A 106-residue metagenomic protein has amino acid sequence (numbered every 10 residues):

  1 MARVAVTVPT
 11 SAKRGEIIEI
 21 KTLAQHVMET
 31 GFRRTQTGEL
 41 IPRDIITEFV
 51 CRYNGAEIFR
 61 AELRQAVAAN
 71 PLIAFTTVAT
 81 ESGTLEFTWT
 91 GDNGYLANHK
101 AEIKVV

Functional and structural regions predicted by a protein language model:
M1-A2: Proline/serine/threonine-rich low-complexity linkers at boundaries of modular beta-sandwich domains
A5-L63, A68: Contiguous segments within soluble domain cores/interaction surfaces
I17, T80-T84: Extracellular Ig-like/FN3 beta-sandwich strand-entry sites
P71-F75: Short strand-edge motifs at loop-to-beta-strand transitions and within beta-strands of extracellular beta-rich domains
G83-G91: Short, aromatic- and glycine-rich surface loops/edge beta-strands on solvent-exposed regions
G91-H99: Short acidic/polar inter-strand loop motif in beta-rich domains
E102-V106: Short beta-strand edge segments in extracellular beta-sheet folds
